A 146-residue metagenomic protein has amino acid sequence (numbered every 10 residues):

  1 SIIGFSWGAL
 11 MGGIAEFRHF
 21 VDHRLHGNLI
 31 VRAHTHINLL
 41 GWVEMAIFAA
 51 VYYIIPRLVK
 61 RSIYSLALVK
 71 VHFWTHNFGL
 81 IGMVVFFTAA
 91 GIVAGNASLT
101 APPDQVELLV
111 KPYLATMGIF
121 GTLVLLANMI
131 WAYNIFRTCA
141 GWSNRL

Functional and structural regions predicted by a protein language model:
S1-L146: Hydrophobic alpha-helical transmembrane segments of multi-pass integral membrane proteins
